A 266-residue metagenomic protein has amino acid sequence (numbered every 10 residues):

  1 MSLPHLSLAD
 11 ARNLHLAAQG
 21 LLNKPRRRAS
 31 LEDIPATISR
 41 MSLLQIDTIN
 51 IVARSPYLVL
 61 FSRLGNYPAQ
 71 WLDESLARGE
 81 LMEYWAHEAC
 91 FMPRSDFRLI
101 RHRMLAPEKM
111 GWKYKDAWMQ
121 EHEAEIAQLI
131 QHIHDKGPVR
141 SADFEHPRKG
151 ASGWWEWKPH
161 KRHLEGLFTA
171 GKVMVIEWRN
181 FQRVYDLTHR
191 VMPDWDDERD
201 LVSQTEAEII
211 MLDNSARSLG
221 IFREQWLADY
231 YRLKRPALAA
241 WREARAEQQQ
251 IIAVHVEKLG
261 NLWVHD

Functional and structural regions predicted by a protein language model:
M1-D266: Long, low-complexity intrinsically disordered regions
